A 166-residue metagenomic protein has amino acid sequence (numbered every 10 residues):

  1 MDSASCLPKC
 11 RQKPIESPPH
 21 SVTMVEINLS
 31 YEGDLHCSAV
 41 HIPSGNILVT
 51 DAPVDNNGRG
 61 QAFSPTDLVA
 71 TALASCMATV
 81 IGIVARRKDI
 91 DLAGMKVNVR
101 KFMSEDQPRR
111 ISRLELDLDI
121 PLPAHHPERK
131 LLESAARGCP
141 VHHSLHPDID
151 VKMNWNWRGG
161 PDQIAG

Functional and structural regions predicted by a protein language model:
D2-P8: Extreme N-terminal basic, low-complexity initiation segments that serve as generic localization/processing leaders
C6, P18-T71, I81-G166: Extended beta-strand/beta-hairpin segments
C76-M77: Alpha-helical metal-binding/catalytic segments enriched in His/Glu/Asp
